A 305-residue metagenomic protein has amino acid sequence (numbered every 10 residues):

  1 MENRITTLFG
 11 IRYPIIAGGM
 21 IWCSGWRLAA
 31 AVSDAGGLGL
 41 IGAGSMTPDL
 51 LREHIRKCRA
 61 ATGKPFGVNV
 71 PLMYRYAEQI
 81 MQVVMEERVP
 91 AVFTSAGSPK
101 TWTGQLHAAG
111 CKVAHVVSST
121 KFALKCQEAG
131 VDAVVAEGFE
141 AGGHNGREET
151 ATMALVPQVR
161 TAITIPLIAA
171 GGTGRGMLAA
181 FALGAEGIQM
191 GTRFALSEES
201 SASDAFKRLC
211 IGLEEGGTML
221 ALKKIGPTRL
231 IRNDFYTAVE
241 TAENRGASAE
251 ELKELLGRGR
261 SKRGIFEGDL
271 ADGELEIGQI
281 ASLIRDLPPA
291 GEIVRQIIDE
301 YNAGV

Functional and structural regions predicted by a protein language model:
M1-P166: Active-site entrance/lid segments in N-terminal catalytic domains of soluble metabolic enzymes
C23, G172-G174: Residue-level detector of alpha-helix initiation sites
G146-T164, I168, R175-V305: Conserved active-site-proximal phosphate/metal-binding subdomains
